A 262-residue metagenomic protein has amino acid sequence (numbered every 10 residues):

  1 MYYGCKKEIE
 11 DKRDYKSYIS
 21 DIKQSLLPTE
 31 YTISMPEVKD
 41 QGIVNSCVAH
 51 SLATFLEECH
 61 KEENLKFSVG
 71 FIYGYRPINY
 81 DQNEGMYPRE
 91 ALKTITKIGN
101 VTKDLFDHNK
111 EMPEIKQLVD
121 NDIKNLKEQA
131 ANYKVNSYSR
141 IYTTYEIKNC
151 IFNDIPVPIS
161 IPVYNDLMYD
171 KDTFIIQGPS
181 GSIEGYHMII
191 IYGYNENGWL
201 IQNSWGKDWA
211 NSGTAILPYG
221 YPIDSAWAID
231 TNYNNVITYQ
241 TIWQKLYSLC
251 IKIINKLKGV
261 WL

Functional and structural regions predicted by a protein language model:
M1-T32: N-terminal zymogen propeptides
Y2-Y3, I9, L26, I43 (+4 more regions): Predominantly the structural core of cysteine protease catalytic domains
D14, I201, I254-K256: Generic N-terminal leader/processing signal
E30-I43: Asp/Glu-centered strand-loop micro-motifs enriched in Gly/Pro and often flanked by an aromatic residue
E57-I72: Phosphate-handling active-site elements
G70-G74, I78-Y80: Histidine/cysteine- and/or acidic
I242-L262: Short, low-complexity, charged amphipathic interaction modules
